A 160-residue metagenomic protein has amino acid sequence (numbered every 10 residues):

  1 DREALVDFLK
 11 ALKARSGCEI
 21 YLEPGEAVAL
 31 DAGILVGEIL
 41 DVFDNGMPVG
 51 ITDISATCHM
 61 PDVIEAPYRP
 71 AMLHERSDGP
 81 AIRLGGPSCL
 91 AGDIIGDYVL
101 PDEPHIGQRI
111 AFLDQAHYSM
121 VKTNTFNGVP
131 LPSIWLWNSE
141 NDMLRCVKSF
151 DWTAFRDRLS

Functional and structural regions predicted by a protein language model:
D1-P24: Acidic, glycine-rich loop-and-beta core segments that form the ion-binding/anion-interacting portion of active sites
G17-S160: Charged (often Lys/Glu-rich) extended helix/loop segments that serve as interaction or gating elements
